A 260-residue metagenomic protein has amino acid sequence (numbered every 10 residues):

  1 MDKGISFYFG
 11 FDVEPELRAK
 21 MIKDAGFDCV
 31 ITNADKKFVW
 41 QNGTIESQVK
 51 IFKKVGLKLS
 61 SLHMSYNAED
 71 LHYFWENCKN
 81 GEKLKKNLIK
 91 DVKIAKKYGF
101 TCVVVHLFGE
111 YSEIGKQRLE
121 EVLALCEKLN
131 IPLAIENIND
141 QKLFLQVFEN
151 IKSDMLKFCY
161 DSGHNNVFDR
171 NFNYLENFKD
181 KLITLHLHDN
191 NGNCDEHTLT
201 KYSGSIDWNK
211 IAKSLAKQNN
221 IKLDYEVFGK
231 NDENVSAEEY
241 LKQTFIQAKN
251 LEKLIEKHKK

Functional and structural regions predicted by a protein language model:
M1-K3, G26-D28, K53-S60, G99-T101 (+4 more regions): Short, well-ordered coil/turn segments that N-cap beta-strands
M1-K90, K96, S153, K242-K260: N-terminal pre-domain/capping segments
I5-F9, T32-K36, S61-Y66, C102-L107 (+4 more regions): A cross-domain feature marking catalytic cores of carbohydrate-active enzymes and several ubiquitous metabolic/repair
F7-P15, N33-I45, L71-H72, G109-I114 (+4 more regions): Acidic-and-aromatic substrate-binding clefts and catalytic sites of carbohydrate-active enzymes
E16, L71-Y160, K213, K217 (+1 more regions): Active-site acidic/histidine proton-transfer and metal-coordination neighborhood in alpha/beta enzyme cores
V30, L62, E120-S205: Acidic/histidine-rich catalytic cores of soluble enzymes
G43-Q48, G81, K85, G115-E120 (+3 more regions): Charged helix-capping and loop-helix junction motifs
Q48-Y66, E120-L129, W208-K213: Alpha-helix-loop-beta-strand connector modules within alpha/beta enzyme cores
